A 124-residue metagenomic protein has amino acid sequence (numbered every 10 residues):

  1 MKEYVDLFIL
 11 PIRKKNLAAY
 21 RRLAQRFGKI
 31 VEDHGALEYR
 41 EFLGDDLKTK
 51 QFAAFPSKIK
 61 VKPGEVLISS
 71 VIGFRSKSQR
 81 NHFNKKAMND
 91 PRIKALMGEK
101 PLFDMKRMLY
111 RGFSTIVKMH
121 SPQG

Functional and structural regions predicted by a protein language model:
M1-E3, G28-A36, S69-G73: A broad, low-specificity signal for short, low-complexity segments enriched in glycine/proline and polar/charged
M1-R26: Long, hydrophobic N-terminal alpha-helical segment
V5-I12, Q51-A87: Short, well-ordered beta-strand segments in beta-rich or mixed alpha/beta enzyme and ligand-binding folds
I12, N16, A24, G35 (+3 more regions): Generic secondary-structure microfeatures
N16-A18, Q25-E32, L37-E38, E65: Positively charged, small/polar-rich N-terminal and surface patches that mediate targeting and assembly and bind
A18, S78-R80, K118: Residue-level signal for secondary-structure boundary sites
R21-F27, F83-P91: Short amphipathic alpha-helices in soluble, non-transmembrane regions that often serve as interface/regulatory elements
E32, A36-P63, R92-G124: Glycine-rich beta-strand-turn "strand-cap" elements at beta-sheet edges
